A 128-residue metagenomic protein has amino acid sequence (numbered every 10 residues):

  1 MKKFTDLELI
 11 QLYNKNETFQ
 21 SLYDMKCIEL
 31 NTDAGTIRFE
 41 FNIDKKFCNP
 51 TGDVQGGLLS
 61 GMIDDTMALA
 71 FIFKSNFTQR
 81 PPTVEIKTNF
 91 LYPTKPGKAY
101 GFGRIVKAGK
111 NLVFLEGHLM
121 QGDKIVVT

Functional and structural regions predicted by a protein language model:
M1-T128: Terminal targeting signals and extreme-terminal segments of soluble enzymes
